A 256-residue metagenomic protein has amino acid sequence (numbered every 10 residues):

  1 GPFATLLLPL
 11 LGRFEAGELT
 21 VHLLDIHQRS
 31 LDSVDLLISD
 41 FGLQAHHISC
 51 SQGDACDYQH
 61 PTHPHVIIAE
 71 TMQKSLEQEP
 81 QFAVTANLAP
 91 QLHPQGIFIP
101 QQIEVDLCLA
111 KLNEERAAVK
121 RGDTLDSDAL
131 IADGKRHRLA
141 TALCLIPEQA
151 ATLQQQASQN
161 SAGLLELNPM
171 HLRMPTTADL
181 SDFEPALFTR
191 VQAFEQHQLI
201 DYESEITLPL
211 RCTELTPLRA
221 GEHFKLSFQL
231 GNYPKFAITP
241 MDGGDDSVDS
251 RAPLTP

Functional and structural regions predicted by a protein language model:
G1-A4, D54-C56: Short glycine-enriched loops at secondary-structure junctions
P2-G17: Conserved SAM-binding loop of SAM-dependent methyltransferases across substrates and taxa, primarily the Class I
F3-L7, L23-I26, S30: Fungal eukaryote-biased detector of long internal structured cores
G17-L19, I26-R29, A45-E203, L210-G221 (+2 more regions): Class I SAM-binding transferase module
V34-D35: Conserved SAM-binding loop
I38: ABC transporter ATPase nucleotide-binding domain signature
F41: Conserved helix-turn-beta segment of the N-terminal RecA-like "Helicase ATP-binding" lobe in SF1/SF2 helicases
